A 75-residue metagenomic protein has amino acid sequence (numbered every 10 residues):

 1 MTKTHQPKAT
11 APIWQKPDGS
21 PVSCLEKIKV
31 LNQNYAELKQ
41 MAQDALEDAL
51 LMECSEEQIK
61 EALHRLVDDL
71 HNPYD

Functional and structural regions predicted by a protein language model:
K3, P7, L50, H71-D75: Membrane engagement elements in two modes
K3-L38, Q43: N-terminal acidic leader/helix
I28-N72: Amphipathic, hydrophobic secondary-structure cores in small proteins
